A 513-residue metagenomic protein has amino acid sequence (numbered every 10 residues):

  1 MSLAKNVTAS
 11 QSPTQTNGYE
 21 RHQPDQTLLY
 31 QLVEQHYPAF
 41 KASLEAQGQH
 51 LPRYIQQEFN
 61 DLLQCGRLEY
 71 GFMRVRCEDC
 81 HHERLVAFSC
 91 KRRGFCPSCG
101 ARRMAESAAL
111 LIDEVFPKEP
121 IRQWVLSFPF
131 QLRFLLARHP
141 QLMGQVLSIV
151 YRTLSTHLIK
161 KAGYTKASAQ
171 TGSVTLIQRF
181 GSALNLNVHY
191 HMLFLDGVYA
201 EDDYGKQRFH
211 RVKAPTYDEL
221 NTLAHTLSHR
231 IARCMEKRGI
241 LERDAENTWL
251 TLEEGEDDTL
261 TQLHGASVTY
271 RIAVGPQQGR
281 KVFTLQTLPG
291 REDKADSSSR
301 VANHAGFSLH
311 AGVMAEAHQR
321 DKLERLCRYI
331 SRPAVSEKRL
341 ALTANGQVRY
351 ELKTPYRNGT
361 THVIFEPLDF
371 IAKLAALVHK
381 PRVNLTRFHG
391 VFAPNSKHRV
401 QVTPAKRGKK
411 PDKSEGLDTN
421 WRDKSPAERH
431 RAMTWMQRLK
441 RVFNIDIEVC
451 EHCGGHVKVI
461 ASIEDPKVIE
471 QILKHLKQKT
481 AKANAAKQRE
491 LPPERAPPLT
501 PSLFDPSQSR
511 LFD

Functional and structural regions predicted by a protein language model:
M1-D513: Beta->alpha loop/short-helix hinge microenvironment recognizer with preference for catalytic Tyr/His contexts
